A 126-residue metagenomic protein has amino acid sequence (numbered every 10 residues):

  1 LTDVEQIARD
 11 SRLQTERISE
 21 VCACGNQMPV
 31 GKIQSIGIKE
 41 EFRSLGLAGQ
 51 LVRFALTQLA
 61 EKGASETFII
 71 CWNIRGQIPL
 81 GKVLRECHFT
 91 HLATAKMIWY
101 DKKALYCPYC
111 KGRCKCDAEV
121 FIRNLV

Functional and structural regions predicted by a protein language model:
L1-S35, K96-C114: Conserved acyl-donor/pantetheine-binding loop and adjacent beta-alpha core of acyl/acetyltransferases and related
T2-D3, I122-V126: Short beta-strand-to-coil "C-cap" segments at the C-terminal boundary of structured domains/repeats, marking
I36-R43, W72-I74: A short, internal acetyl-CoA/4′-phosphopantetheine-binding micro-motif in the GNAT/acyltransferase core
I38, S44-T57: Conserved acetyl-CoA-binding loop-helix of GNAT-fold acetyltransferases
L59-R75: Conserved GNAT acetyl-CoA-binding A-motif
V83-T94: Conserved acetyl-CoA-binding loop of GNAT-fold acetyltransferases
K115-F121: Short hydrophobic/aromatic beta-strand or adjacent loop that forms the aromatic wall/cage of a ligand/substrate-binding
